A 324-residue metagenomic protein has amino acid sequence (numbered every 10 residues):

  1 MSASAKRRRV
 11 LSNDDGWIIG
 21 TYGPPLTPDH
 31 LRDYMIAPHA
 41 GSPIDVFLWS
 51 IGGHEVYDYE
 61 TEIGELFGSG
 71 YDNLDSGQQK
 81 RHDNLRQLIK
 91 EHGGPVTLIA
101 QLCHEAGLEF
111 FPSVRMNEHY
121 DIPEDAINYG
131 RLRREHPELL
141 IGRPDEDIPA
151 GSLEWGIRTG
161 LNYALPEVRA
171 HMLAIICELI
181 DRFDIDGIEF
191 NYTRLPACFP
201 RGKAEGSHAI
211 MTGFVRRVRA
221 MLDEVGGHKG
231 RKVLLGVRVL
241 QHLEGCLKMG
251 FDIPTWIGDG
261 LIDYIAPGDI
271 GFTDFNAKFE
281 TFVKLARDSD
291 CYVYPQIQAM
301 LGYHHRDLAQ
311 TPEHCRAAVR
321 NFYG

Functional and structural regions predicted by a protein language model:
S4-P25, S69-L74, Q79-Q101, E105 (+3 more regions): Active-site-adjacent "subsite" loops/lids of carbohydrate-active enzymes
V10-D14, D45-W49, F110-P112, I188-F190 (+3 more regions): Hydrophobic faces of well-ordered beta-strands that scaffold small-molecule active sites in alpha/beta enzyme cores
L11-W17, K232-L240, V283-P312: Active-site clefts of carbohydrate-active enzymes
G20-H30, G52-Y57, I89, L240-M249 (+2 more regions): Acidic-and-aromatic substrate-binding clefts and catalytic sites of carbohydrate-active enzymes
H30-E62, D181-G187, L261-I265, V319-G324: Catalytic domains of carbohydrate-active enzymes, especially glycoside hydrolases
R32-D45, L98-E105, L173-F183, F279-L285: Short amphipathic alpha-helices and their capping/turn segments at secondary-structure boundaries
I44-I89, A197-R201, P267-F272, N276-F282: Aromatic-lined carbohydrate-binding/catalytic grooves of carbohydrate-active enzymes
E167-Y292: Active-site neighborhood of glycoside hydrolase catalytic domains
